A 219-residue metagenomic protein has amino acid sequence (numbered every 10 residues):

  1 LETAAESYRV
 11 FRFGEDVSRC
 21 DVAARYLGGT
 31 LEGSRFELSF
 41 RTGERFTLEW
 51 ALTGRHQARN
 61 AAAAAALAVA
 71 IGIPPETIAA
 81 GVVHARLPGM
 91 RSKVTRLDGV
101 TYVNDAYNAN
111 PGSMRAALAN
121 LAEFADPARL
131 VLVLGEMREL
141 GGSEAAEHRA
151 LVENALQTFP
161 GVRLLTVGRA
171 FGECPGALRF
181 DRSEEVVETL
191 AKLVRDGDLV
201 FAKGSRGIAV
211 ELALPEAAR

Functional and structural regions predicted by a protein language model:
L1-T101, D126-A128, E153-R163, R169-G176: Acidic, Mg2+-coordinating active-site environments of NTP-dependent enzymes
E2-E6, R115-A116, A145-A146, G176-L178 (+2 more regions): Short amphipathic alpha-helical segments
R9-G14, A213-R219: A short, gly/pro- and small-residue-rich
A63, V194-K203: Short SAM/SAH-binding signature in class I
L87-M90, A106-R179, S183, S205: Active-site beta-alpha connecting loops in nucleotide-dependent enzymes
G89-S92, V210-P215: ATP-dependent carboxylate/acyl-activation modules
V100-N104, V131-L132, L199: Hydrophobic "anchor" residues on beta-strands that sit immediately upstream of conserved functional sites
V187-R195: Short amphipathic alpha-helix with an adjacent loop that forms part of the alpha/beta core around
